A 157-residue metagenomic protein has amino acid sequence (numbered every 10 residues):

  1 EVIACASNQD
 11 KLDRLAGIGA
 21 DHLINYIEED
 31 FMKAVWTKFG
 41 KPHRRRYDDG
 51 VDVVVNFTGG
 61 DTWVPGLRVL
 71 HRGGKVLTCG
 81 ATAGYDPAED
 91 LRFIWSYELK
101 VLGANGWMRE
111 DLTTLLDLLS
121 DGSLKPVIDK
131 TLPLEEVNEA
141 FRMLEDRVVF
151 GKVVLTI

Functional and structural regions predicted by a protein language model:
E1-D61: Adenosine-nucleotide cofactor-binding segment
L12, M32, W63-V64, P87 (+2 more regions): Short, well-ordered alpha-helical microsegments
R14, P65, F93, T114-L118 (+1 more regions): Well-formed, non-transmembrane alpha-helical positions, independent of function
G59-D61, T82-Y85, M108: Short beta->alpha connector loops
R68-L70: Conserved helix-to-beta-strand junction in the class I
R72-C79, A88-V127: Rossmann-fold dehydrogenase core element
R109-I157: C-terminal hydrophobic helical "lid"/dimerization subdomain of Rossmann-like NAD(P)H-dependent oxidoreductases
